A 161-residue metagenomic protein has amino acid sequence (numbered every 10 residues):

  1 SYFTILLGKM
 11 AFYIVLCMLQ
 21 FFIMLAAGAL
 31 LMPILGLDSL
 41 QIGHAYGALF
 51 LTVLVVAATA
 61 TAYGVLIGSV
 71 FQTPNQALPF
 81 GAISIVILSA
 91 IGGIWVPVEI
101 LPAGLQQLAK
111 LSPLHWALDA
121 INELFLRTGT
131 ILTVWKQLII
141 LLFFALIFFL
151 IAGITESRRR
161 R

Functional and structural regions predicted by a protein language model:
Y2, L6-P79, V86, L132-K136 (+2 more regions): Alpha-helical transmembrane segments and their short interhelical loops
M18, P102-A103, T155: Residue-level detector of alpha-helical segments with a strong bias toward transmembrane helices and their helix-loop
F80-S84, A109-S112: Central hydrophobic cores of alpha-helical transmembrane segments in multi-pass integral membrane proteins
I85-I91: Small-residue-rich segments of transmembrane alpha-helices in multi-pass membrane proteins, especially helix faces
G93-I147: Membrane-interfacial helix-loop-helix junctions in multi-pass membrane proteins
G129, G153-I154: Short secondary-structure boundary segments
I154-R161: Short cytosolic juxtamembrane segments of multi-pass membrane proteins
